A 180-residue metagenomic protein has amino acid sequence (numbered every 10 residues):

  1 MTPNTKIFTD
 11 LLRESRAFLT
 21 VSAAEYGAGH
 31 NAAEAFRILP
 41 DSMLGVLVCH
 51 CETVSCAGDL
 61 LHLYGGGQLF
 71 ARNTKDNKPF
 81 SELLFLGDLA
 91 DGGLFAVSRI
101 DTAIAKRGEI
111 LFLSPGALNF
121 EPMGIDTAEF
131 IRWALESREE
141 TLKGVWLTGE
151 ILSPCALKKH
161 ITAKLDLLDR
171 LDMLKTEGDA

Functional and structural regions predicted by a protein language model:
M1-T102, K164-A180: A surface-exposed partner-binding patch
M1-T5, F36, T53, F120-G124 (+2 more regions): Intrinsic-disorder-associated interaction segments
E14, A24, F70, D101 (+4 more regions): A generic structural signal for solvent-exposed, polar alpha-helical segments
Y64-G67, K106, F130, L147-P154 (+1 more regions): Solvent-exposed, non-transmembrane amphipathic alpha-helical segments
S81, R107-E109, S153-L157: Glycine-rich, flexible loop segments associated with nucleotide phosphate handling
K106-G144: Compact, glycine/acidic-enriched structural inserts
T141-A180: Acidic, proline/glycine-rich low-complexity IDRs
